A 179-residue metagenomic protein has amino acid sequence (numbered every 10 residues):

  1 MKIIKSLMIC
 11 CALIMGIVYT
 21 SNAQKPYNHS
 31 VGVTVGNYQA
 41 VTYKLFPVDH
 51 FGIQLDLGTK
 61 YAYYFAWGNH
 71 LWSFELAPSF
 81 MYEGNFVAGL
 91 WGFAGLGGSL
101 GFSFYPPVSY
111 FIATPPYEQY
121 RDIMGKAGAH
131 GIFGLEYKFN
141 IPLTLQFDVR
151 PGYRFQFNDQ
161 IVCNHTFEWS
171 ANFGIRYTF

Functional and structural regions predicted by a protein language model:
M1-S6: Positively charged n-region of N-terminal signal peptides that target proteins for export
M8-G16: Bacterial N-terminal signal peptides
I17-A23: Sec/Tat signal peptide C-region and signal peptidase I cleavage site
Q24-K25, A113-Q119, F155-F157: Extracytoplasmic loops and strand-loop junctions of Gram-negative outer membrane beta-barrel proteins
N28-T42, T59-W72, A88, F157-T166: Solvent-exposed loop/turn segments connecting transmembrane beta-strands in outer-membrane beta-barrel proteins
L45-F147, R176-Y177: Gram-negative (and chloroplast) outer-membrane scaffold detector with strong preference for beta-barrel transmembrane
Y110-P115, V162-E168: Flexible, surface-exposed loop regions and adjacent strand-edge segments of Gram-negative outer-membrane beta-barrel
F167-F179: Outer-membrane beta-barrel "beta-signal"
